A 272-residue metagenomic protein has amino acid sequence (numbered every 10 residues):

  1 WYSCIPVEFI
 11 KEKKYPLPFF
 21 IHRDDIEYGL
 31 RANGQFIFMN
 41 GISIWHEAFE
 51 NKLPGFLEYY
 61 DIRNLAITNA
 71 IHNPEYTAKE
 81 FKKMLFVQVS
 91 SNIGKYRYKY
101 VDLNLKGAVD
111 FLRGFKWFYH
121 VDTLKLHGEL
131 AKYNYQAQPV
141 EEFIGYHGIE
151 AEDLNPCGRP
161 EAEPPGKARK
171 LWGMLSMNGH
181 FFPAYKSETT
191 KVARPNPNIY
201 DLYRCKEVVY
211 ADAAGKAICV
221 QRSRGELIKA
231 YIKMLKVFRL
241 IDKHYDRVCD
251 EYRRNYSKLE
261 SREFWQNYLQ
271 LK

Functional and structural regions predicted by a protein language model:
W1-Y2, E12-L30, Q35-I44, F56: Donor nucleotide-sugar recognition loop
Y2, L57, Y96, Y100: Catalytic cores of large soluble enzymes that bind and process phosphate-bearing ligands
I5: A conserved hydrophobic position in a structured secondary element of the catalytic/binding core that shapes
E8-F9: Short, well-ordered alpha-helical scaffold segment located in the soluble/lumenal catalytic or ligand-binding core
D25-I26, E58-L65, L105: Amphipathic alpha-helical segments in well-structured domains
M39, W45-N64: Nucleotide-sugar-dependent glycosyltransferase catalytic core
N40-A48, K82-V89: Short acidic (Asp/Glu) and glycine-rich catalytic loops that position anionic groups and cofactors
N64, T68-K272: Terminal low-complexity segments of carbohydrate-biosynthetic enzymes
